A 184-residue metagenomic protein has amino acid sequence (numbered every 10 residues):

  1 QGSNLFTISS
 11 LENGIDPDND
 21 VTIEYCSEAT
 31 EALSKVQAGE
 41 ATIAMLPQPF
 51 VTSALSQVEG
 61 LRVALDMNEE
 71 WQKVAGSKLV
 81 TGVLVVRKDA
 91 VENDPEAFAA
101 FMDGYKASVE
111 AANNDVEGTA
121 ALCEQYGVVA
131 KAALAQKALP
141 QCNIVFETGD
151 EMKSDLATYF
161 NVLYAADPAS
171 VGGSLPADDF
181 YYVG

Functional and structural regions predicted by a protein language model:
Q1-T7: Secondary-structure junction motif
T7-E12, Y159-F160: Short, polar/charged alpha-helical segment
N13-S27, E31, K35, E40 (+1 more regions): A local structural motif
N19, E28-C123: Pocket-lining segment of extracytoplasmic ligand-binding domains
T22, Q136-N143, L175-G184: Short linear loop/turn motifs
V91-A166: Secondary-structure end/capping motifs
A157-G184: Conserved C-terminal helix/tail region of periplasmic/extracytoplasmic solute-binding proteins
